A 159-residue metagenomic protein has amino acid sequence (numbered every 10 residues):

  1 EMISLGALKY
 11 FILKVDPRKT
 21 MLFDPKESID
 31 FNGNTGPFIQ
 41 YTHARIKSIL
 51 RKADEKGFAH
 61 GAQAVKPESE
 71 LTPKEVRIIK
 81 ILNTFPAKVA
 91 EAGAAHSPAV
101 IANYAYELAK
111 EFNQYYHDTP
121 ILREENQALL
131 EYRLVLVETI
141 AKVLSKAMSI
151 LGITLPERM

Functional and structural regions predicted by a protein language model:
E1-M159: Non-catalytic interaction-recognition regions
